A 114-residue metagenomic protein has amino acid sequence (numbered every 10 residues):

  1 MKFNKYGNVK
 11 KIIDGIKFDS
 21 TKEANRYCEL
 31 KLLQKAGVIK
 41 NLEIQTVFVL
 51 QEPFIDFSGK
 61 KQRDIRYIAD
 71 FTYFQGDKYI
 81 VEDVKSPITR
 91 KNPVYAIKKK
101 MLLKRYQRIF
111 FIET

Functional and structural regions predicted by a protein language model:
M1-T114: Electrostatic, structured charged patches in enzyme active sites and in nucleic-acid/phosphate-binding
